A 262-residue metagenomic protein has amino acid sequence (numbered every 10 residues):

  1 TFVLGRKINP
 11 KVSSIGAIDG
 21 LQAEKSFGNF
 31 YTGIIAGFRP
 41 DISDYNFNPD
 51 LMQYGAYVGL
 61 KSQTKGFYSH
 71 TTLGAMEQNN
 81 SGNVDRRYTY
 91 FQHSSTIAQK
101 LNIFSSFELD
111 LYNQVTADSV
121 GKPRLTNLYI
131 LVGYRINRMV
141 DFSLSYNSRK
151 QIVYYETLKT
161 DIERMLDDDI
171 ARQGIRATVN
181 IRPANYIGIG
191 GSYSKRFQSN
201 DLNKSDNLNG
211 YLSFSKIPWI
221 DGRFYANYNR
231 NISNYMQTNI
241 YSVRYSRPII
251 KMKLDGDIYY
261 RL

Functional and structural regions predicted by a protein language model:
T1-L262: Gram-negative and organellar
